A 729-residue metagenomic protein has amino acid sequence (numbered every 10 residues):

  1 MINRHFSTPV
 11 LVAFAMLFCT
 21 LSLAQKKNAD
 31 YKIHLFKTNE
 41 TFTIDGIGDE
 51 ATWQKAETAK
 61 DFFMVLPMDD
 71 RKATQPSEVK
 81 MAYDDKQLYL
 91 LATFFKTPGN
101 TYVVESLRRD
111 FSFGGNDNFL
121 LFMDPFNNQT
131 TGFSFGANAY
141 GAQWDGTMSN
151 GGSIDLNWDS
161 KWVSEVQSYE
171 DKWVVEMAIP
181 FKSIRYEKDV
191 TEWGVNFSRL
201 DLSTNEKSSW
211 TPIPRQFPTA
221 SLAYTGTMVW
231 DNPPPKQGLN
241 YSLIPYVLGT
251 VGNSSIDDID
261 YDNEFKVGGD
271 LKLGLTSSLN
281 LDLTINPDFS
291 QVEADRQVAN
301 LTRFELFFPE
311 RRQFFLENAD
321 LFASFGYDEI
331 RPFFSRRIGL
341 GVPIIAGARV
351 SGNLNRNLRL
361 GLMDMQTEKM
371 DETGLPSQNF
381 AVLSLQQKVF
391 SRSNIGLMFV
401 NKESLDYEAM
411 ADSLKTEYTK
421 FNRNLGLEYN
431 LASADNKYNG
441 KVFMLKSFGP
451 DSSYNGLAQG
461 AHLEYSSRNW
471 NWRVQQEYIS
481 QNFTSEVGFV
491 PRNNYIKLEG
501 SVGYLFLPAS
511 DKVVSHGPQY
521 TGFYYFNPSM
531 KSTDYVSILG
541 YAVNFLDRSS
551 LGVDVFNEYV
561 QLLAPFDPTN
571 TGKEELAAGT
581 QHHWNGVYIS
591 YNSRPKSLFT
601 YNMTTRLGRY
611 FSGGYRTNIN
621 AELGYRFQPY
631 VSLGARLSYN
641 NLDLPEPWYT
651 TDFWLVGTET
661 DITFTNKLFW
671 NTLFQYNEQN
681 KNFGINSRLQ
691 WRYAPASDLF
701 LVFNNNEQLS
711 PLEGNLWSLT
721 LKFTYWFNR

Functional and structural regions predicted by a protein language model:
M1-A29: Bacterial Sec-dependent N-terminal signal peptides
Q25-K388, S393-L397: Structural preference for beta-rich elements and adjacent junctions enriched in aromatics
K26-F36, S413, F526-P528, N544 (+1 more regions): Terminal accessory/anchoring regions of large secretory-pathway or extracellular enzymes
T52-Q54, T97-T101, Q143, S153-I154 (+11 more regions): A short local loop/turn or secondary-structure capping micro-motif enriched for an aromatic residue
P180, L385, L427-Y429, G500-F506 (+1 more regions): Short, well-ordered amphipathic alpha-helices
K207-S209, A294-Q297, Y407-A411, Y454 (+2 more regions): Short acidic, glycine/serine/threonine-rich loops at helix termini
K236-D282, F380-G449, P508, S515-Y520 (+3 more regions): Surface-exposed extracellular loop regions of Gram-negative outer-membrane beta-barrel proteins
P343-I345, S351, D435-R729: Exposed, low-structure sequence patches enriched in small/polar residues
